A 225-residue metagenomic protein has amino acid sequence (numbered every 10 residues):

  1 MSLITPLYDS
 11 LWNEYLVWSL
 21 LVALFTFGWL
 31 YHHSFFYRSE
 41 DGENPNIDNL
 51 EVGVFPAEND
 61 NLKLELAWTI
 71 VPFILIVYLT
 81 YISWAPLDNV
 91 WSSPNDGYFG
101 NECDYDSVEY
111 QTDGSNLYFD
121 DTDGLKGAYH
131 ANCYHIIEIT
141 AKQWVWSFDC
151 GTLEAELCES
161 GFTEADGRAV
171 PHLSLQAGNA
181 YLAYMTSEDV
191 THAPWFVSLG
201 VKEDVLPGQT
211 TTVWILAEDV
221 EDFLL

Functional and structural regions predicted by a protein language model:
M1-W12, S34-L225: Non-transmembrane, membrane-proximal soluble domains of secreted or membrane proteins
W12-F25: Alpha-helical transmembrane segments
F25-F36: Central hydrophobic cores of alpha-helical transmembrane segments in multi-pass inner-membrane proteins across all
